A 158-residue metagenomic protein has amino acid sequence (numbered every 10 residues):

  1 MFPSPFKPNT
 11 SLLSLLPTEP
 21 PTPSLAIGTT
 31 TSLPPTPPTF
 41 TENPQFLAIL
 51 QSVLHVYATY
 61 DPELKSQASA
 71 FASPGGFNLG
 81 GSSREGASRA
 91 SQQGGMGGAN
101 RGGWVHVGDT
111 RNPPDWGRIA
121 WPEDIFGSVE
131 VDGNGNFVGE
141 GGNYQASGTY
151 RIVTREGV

Functional and structural regions predicted by a protein language model:
M1-P21, V158: N-terminal mitochondrial targeting presequence
S14-G28, G133-G142: Short, compositionally biased low-complexity segments
T36-G157: Extended amphipathic alpha-helical regions
